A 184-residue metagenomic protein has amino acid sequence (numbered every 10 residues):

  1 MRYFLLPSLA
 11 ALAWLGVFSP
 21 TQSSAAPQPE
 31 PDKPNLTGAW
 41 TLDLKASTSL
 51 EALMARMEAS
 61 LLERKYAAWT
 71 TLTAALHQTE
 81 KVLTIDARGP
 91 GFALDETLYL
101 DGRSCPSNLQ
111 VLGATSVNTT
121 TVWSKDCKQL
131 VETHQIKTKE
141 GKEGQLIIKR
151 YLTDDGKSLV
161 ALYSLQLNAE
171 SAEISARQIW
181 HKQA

Functional and structural regions predicted by a protein language model:
M1-A10: Bacterial N-terminal signal peptides that target proteins for export
L9-L12, S24-A25: Residue-level detector of intrinsically disordered, flexible termini and proteolytic processing junctions
W14-Q22: C-terminal segment of classical bacterial N-terminal signal peptides
A25-A184: Hydrophobic small-molecule pocket/channel-lining residues, especially in calycin-type beta-barrels
